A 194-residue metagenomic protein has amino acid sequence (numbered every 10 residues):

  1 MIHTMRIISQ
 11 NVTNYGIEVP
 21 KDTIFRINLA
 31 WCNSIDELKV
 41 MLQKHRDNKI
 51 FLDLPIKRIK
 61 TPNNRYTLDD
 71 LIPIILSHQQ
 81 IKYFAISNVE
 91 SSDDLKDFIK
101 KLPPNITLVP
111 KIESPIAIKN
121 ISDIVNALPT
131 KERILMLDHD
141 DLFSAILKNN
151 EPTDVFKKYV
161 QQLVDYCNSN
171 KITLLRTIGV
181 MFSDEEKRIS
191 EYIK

Functional and structural regions predicted by a protein language model:
M1-K194: Expand to "…catalyze enediolate/carbanion chemistry for C-C bond making/breaking, isomerization, decarboxylation
